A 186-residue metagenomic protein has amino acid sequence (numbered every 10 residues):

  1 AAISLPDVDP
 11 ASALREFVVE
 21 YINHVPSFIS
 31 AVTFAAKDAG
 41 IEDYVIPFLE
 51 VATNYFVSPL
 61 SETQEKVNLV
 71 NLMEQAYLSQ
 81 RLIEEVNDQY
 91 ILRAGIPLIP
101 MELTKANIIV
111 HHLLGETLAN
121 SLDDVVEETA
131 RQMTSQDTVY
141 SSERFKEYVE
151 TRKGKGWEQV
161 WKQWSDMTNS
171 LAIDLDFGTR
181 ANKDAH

Functional and structural regions predicted by a protein language model:
A1-V25: Polybasic, low-complexity association/targeting segments
P6, I29-T33, V57-L60, I83 (+1 more regions): A structural signal for well-ordered alpha-helices, especially hydrophobic packing surfaces of coiled-coils
P10-F17, K37, I41, F48 (+1 more regions): Non-transmembrane, amphipathic alpha-helical segments
V19, N23-P26, S30, N54 (+2 more regions): Generic structural signal for well-ordered, non-transmembrane alpha-helical segments in soluble/cytosolic regions
N23, S30-V57: Transmembrane alpha-helical segments and their cytosolic interface motifs in multi-pass membrane proteins
E50-S79: Membrane-inserting effector segments that mediate pore formation, membrane fusion, or transient membrane insertion
L69-M101: Membrane-interface alpha-helices
G95-H186: Intrinsically disordered, low-complexity, charge-dense segments enriched in Lys/Arg and Glu/Asp interspersed
